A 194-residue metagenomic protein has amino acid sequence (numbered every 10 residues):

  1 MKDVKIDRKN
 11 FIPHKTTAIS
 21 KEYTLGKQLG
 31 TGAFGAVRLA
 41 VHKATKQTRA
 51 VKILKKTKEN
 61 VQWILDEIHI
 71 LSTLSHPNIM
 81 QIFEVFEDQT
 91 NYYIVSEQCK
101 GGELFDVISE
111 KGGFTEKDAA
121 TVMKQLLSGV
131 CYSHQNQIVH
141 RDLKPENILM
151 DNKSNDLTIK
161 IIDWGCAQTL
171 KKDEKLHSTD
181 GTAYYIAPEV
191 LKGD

Functional and structural regions predicted by a protein language model:
G26-A33, V37: Protein kinase glycine-rich loop
T48, I53-S75: Conserved N-lobe beta3->alphaC-helix segment of eukaryotic protein kinase catalytic domains
E84-V85: A short, aromatic-enriched beta-strand patch in the conserved N-lobe beta-sheet of the protein kinase catalytic domain
Q89-E103, V107: Conserved short submotifs of the Hanks-type protein kinase catalytic core that shape the nucleotide-binding pocket
V122-M123: Activation segment signature within eukaryotic-like protein kinase domains
S128-I138: Protein kinase catalytic-loop region centered on the HRD/HxD motif
H177-V190: Conserved activation segment of eukaryotic-like protein kinases, specifically the C-terminal portion of the activation
